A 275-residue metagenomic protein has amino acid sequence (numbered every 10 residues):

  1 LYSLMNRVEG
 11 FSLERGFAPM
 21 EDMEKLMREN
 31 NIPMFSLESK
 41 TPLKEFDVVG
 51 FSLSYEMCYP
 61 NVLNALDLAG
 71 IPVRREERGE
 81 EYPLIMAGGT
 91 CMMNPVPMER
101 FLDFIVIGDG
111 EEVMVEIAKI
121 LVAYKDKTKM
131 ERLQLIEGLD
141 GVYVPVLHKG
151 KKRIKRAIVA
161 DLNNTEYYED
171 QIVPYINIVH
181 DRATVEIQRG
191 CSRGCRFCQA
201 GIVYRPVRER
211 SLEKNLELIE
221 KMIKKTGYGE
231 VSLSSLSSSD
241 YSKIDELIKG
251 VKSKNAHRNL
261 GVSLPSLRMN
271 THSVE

Functional and structural regions predicted by a protein language model:
S3-S12, S253-N255: Short helix-loop-beta junction
M5, V173-R196, I223: N-terminal pre-triad scaffold of radical SAM enzymes
G10-D22: A short beta-strand-loop structural module common to alpha/beta enzyme folds
P19-K151: Glycine-rich beta-alpha loop elements in corrinoid/cobalamin-binding modules across cobalamin-dependent enzymes
V49, D103, C191, C195 (+2 more regions): Conserved, mostly hydrophobic/aromatic
M57, K221-E275: Conserved SAM/AdoMet-binding glycine-rich loop
P145-T184: N-terminal [4Fe-4S]-dependent radical SAM core
C198-K214: Iron-sulfur (Fe-S) cluster-binding segments and ferredoxin-like electron-carrier domains, especially [2Fe-2S]
